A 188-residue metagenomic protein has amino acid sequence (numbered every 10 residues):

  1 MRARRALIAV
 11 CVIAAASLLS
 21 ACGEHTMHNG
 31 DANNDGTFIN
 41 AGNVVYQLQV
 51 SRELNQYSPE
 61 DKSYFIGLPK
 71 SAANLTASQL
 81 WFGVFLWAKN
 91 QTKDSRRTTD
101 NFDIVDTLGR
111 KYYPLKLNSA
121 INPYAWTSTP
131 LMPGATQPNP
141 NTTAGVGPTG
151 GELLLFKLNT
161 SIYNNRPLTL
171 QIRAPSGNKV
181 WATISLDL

Functional and structural regions predicted by a protein language model:
M1-S20: Sec-dependent bacterial lipoprotein signal peptides
C22-L188: Conserved functional micro-motifs across diverse proteins
